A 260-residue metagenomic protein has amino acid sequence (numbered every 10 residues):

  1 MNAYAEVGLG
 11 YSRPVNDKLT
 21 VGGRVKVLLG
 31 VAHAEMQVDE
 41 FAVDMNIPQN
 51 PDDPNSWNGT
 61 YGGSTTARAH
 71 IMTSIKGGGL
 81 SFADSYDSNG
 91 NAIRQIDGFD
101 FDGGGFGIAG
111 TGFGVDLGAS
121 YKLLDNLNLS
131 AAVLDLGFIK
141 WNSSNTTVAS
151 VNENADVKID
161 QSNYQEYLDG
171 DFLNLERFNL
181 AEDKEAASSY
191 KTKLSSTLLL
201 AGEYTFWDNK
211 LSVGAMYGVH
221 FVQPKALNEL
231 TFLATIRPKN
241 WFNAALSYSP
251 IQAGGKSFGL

Functional and structural regions predicted by a protein language model:
N2-L260: Outer-membrane beta-barrel porins/channels
